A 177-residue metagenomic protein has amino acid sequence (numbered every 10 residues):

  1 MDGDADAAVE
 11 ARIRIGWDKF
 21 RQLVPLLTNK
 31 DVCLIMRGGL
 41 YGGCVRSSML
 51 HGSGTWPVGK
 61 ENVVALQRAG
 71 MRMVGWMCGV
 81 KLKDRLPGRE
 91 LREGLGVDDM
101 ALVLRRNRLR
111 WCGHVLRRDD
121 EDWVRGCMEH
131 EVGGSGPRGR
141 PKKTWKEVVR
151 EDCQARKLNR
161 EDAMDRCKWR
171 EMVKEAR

Functional and structural regions predicted by a protein language model:
M1-R177: Short linear motifs embedded in intrinsically disordered, charge-biased segments
